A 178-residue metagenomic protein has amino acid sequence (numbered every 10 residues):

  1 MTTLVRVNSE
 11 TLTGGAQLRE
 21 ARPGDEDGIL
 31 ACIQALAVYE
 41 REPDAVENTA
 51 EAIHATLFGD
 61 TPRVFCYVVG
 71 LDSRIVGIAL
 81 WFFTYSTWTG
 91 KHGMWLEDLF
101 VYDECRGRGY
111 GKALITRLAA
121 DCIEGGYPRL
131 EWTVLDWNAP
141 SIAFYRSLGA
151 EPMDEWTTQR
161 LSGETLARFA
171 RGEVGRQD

Functional and structural regions predicted by a protein language model:
Q17-I29: A short beta-loop-alpha structural element at the N-terminal edge of CoA-dependent acyl/N-acetyltransferase catalytic
L30-T56: Conserved GNAT-fold acetyl-CoA-binding loop/helix
A55-V68, W95: A short helix-loop-beta-strand connector motif used in the catalytic cores of GNAT acetyltransferases and, in some
V68, R74-F83, W95: Conserved beta-strand in the GNAT
L99-R106: A short, internal acetyl-CoA/4′-phosphopantetheine-binding micro-motif in the GNAT/acyltransferase core
Y102, A113-R129, E151: Conserved acyl-CoA
K112, T116, D136-E155: Conserved active-site alpha-helix within GNAT-family acetyltransferase domains
W132-S141, R160-E164: Conserved beta-strand-loop-alpha-helix junction that forms the acyl-donor binding cleft
